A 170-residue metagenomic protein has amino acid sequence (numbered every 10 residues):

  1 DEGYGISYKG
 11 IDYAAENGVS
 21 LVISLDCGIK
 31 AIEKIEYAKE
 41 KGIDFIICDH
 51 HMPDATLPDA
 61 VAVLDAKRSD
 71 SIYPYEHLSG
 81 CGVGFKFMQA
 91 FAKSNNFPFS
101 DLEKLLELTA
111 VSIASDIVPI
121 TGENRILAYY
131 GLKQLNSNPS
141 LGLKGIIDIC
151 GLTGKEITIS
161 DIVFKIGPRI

Functional and structural regions predicted by a protein language model:
D1-I170: Replace "Mg2+/Mn2+-dependent" with "divalent metal-dependent
